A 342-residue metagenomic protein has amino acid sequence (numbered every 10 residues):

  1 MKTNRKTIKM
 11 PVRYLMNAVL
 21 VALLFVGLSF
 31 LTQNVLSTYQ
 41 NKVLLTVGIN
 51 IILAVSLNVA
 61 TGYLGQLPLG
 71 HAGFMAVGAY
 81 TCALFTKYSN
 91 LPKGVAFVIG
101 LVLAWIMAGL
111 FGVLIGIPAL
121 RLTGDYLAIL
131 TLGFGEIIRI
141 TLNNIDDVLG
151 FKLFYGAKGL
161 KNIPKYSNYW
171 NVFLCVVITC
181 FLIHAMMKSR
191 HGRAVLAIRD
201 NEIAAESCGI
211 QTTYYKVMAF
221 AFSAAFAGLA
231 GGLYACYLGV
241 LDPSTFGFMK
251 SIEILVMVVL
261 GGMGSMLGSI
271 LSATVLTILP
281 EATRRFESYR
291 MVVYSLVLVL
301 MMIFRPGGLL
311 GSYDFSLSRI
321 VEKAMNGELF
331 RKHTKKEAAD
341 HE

Functional and structural regions predicted by a protein language model:
K2-E342: Transmembrane alpha-helices and adjacent helix-loop boundaries
